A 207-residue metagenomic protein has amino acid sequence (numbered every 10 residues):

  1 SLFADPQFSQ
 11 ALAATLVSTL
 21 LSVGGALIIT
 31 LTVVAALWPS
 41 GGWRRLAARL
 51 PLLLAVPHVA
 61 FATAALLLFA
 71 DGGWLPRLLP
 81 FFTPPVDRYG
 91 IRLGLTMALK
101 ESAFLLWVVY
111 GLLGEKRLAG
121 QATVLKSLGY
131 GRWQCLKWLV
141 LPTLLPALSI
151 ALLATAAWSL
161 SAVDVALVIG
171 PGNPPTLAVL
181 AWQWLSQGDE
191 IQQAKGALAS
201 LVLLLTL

Functional and structural regions predicted by a protein language model:
S1-G114, T143, A147-V163, G170 (+1 more regions): Membrane-water interface segments at the C-terminal ends of transmembrane alpha-helices in multi-pass inner-membrane
A4, A47, P80, A122-S127 (+2 more regions): Short amphipathic alpha-helical coupling elements at transmembrane boundaries
Q7, G73, G131-Q134, T176: Coil-to-alpha-helix initiation sites in intrinsically disordered, low-complexity, charged segments
G114-A119, T123-L144: Short helix-to-coil transition segments within interhelical loops that connect adjacent transmembrane helices
A122-T123, V179, A194, L198: A broad detector of short, well-ordered amphipathic alpha-helices that serve as recognition/interaction surfaces
D164-I191: Glycine-rich helix-loop "coupling/hinge" segments at transmembrane-helix boundaries in multipass transporters
